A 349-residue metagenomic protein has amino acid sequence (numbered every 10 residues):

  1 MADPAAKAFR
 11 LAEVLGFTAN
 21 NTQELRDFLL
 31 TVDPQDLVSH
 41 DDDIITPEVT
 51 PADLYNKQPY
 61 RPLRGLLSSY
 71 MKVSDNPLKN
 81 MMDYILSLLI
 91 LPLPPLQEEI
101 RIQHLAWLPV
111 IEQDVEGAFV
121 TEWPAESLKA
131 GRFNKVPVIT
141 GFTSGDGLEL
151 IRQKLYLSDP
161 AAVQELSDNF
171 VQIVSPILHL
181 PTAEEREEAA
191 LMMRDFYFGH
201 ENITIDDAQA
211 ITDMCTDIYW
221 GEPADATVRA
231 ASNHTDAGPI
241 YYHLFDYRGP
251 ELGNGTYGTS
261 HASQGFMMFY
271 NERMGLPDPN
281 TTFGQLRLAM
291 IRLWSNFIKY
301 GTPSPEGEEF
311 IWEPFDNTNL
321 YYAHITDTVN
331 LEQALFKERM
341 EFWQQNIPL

Functional and structural regions predicted by a protein language model:
M1-A12: Fold-level recognition of mixed alpha/beta catalytic cores in primary-metabolism enzymes, strongest
V14-L30: Short, charged, surface-exposed loops that flank catalytic or proteolytic processing sites
G16-A19, T235, I298, T302: Eukaryotic basic, amphipathic alpha-helical target segments in cytosolic regions
F28-T31, Q35-G284, Y300: Substrate-gating cap/lid region and adjacent catalytic-acid/histidine neighborhood within extracellular/lumenal
F283-E306: Non-catalytic, well-ordered alpha-helical segments in soluble enzyme domains
Y300, S304-Q333: Mature extracytoplasmic/periplasmic domains
V329-L349: C-terminal helix/juxtamembrane-tail motif
